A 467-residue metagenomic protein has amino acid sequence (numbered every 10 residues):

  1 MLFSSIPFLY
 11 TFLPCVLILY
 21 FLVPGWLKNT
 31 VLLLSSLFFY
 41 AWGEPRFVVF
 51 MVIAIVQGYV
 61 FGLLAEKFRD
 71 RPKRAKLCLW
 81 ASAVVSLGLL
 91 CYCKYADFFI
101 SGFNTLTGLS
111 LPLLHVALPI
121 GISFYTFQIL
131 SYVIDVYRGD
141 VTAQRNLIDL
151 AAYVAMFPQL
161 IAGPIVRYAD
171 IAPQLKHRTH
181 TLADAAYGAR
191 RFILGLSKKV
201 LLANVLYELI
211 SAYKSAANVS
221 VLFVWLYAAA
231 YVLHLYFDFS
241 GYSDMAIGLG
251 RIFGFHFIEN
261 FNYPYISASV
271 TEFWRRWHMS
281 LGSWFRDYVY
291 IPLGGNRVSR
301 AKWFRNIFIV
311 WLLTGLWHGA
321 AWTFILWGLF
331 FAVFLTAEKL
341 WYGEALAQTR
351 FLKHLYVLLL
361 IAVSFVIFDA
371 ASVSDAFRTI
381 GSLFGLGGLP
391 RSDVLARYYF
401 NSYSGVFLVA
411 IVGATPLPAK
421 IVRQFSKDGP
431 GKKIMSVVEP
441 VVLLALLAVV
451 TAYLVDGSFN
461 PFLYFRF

Functional and structural regions predicted by a protein language model:
M1-R466: Membrane-embedded transmembrane alpha-helical bundles that form the catalytic cores of multi-pass lipid-modifying
